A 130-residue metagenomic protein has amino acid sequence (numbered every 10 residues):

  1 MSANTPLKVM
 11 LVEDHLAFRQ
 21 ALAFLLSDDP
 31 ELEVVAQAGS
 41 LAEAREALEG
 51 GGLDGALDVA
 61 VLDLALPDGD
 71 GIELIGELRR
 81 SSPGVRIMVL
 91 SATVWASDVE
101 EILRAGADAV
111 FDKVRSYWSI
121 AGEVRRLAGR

Functional and structural regions predicted by a protein language model:
E13: Conserved acidic carboxylate
Q37-V59: Acidic, metal-coordinating helix/loop segments flanking the phosphotransfer/catalytic sites of two-component signaling
S40, D70-E73: Acidic catalytic/metal-coordinating carboxylates
D63-L64, S91: Active-site residues of response regulator receiver
P67, W95: The feature encodes the CheY-like receiver
I72-P83: Short amphipathic alpha-helix used as the core "switch/output" element in two-component signaling
S97, R115-A128: C-terminal output helix
